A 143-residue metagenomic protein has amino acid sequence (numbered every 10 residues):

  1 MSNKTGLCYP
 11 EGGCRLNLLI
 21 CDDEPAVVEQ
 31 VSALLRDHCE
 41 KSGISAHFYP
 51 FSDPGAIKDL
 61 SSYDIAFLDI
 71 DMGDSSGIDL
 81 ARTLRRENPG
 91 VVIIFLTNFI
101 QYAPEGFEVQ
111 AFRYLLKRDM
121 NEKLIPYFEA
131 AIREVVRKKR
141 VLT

Functional and structural regions predicted by a protein language model:
M1-N17: Non-catalytic signal-transmission and effector/linker regions of two-component phosphorelay proteins
N3, L142-T143: C-terminal output/effector regions of signal-responsive regulators
L16, I44-A46, V91: A structural micro-motif
L18-L19, I65: Hydrophobic "anchor" residues on beta-strands that sit immediately upstream of conserved functional sites
D22: Conserved acidic carboxylate
P25-Y49: Two-component/phosphorelay signaling modules centered on CheY-like receiver
H47-I65: Acidic, metal-coordinating helix/loop segments flanking the phosphotransfer/catalytic sites of two-component signaling
Y63-K138: CheY-like receiver
